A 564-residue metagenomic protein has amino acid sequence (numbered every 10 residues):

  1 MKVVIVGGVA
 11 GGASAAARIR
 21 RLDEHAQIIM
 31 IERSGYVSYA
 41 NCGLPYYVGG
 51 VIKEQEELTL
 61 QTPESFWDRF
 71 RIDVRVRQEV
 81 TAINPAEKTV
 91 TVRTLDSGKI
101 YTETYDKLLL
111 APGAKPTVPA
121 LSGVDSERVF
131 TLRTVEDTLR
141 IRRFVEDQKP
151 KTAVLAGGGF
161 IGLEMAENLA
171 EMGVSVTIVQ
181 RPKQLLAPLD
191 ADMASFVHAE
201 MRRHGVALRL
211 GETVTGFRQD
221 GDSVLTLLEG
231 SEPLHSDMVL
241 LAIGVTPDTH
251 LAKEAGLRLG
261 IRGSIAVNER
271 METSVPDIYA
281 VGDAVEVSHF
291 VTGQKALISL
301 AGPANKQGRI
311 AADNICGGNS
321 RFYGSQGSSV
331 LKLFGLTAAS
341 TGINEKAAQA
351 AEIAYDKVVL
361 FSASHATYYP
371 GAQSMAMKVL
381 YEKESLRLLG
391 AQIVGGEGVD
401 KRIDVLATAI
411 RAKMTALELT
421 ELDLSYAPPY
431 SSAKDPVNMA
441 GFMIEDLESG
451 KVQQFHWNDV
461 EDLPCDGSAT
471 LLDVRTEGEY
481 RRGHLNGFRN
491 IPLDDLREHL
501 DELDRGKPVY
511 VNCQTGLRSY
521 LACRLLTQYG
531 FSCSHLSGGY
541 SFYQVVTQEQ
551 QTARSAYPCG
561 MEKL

Functional and structural regions predicted by a protein language model:
M1, A284-G396, P428-S432, P436-D462 (+1 more regions): Mid-to-C-terminal Rossmann-like scaffold of FAD/NAD(P)H-dependent oxidoreductases
M1-R77, A166-L189, S328, K401 (+3 more regions): Beta1-alpha1 glycine-rich phosphate/pyrophosphate-binding loop at the start of Rossmann-like nucleotide-binding domains
V6, E103-G113, A156, L234-G244 (+2 more regions): Short hydrophobic core segments
H25-Q27, R69, R75-D96, E103 (+2 more regions): A Rossmann-like FAD-binding core segment of flavoenzymes
T59, T152-A153, F160-R218, I298-A304 (+3 more regions): Rossmann-like dinucleotide-binding cores of NAD(P)H-dependent redox enzymes
L110-M172, A207, I261, V267-E269 (+1 more regions): Glycine-rich dinucleotide-binding loop and its adjacent helix/turn
D125-K149, P233-I310, V405, A409: FAD-site-proximal beta/loop scaffold in flavoenzymes
L417-P428, S432-A469, E477-Y510, Q514-L564: Rhodanese-like catalytic fold shared by cysteine-dependent sulfurtransferases and DSP/PTP-type phosphatases
